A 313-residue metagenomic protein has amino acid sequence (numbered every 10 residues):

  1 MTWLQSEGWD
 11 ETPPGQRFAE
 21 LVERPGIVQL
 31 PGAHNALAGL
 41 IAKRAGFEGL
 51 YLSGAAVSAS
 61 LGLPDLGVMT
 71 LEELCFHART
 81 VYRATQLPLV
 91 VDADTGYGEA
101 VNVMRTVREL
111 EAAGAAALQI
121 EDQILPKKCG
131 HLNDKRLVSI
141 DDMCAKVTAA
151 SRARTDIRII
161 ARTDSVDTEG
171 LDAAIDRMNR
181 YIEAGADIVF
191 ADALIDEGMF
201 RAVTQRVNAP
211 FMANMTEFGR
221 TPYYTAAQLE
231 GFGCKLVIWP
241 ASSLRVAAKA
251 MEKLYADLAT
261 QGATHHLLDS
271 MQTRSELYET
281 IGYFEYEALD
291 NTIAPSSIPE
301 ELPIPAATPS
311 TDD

Functional and structural regions predicted by a protein language model:
T2-W239, R245-A256, I293-A307: Alpha/beta enzyme core
C75-T80, Y97, T260-H266, I281-L289: A general structural signal for short secondary-structure boundary/capping elements
W239-F284: Active-site pocket-lining/capping segments in soluble small-molecule metabolic enzymes
E279-D313: C-terminal extensions of enzymes
